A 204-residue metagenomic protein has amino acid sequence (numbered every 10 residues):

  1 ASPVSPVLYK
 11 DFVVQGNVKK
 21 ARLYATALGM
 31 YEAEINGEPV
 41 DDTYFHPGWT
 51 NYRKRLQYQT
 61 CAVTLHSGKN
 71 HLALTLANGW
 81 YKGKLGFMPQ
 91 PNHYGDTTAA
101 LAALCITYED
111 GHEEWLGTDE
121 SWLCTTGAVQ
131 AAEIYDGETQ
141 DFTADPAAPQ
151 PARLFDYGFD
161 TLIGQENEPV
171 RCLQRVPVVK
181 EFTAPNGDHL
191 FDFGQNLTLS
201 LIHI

Functional and structural regions predicted by a protein language model:
A1, V7-T139, A148, S200: Accessory beta-strand-rich segments of carbohydrate-active enzymes
S2-P3, F191: Short Gly/Pro-enriched turn/cap motifs at secondary-structure boundaries
E113-G194: Activation corresponds to long, low-complexity, non-globular regions
L197: Carbohydrate-binding surface patches
I202-I204: Conserved small/polar residues in nucleotide/adenosyl-binding loops
